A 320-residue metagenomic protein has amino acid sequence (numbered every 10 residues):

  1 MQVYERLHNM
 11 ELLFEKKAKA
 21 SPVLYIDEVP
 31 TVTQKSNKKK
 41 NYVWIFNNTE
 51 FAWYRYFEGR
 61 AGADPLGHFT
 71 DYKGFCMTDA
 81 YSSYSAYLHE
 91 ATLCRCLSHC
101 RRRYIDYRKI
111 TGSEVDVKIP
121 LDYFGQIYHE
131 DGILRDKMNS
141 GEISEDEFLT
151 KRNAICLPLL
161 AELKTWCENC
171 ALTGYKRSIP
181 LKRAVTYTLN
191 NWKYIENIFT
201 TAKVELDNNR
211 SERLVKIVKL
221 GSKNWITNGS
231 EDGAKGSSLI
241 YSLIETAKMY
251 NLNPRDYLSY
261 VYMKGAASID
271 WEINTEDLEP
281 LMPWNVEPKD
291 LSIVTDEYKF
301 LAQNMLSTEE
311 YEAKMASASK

Functional and structural regions predicted by a protein language model:
M1-K320: Catalytic center-proximal scaffold of phosphoryl-transfer enzymes
